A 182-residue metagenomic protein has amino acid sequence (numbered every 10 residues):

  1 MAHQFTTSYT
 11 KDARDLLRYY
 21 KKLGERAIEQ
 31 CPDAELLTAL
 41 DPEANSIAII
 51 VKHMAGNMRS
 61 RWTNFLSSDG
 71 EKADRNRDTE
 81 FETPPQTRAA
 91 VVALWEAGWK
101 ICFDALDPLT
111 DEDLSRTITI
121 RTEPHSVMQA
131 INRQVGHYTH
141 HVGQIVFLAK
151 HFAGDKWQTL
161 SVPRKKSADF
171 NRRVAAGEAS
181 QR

Functional and structural regions predicted by a protein language model:
M1-D15, E82-P84, A90: Short, charged, low-complexity loops and linkers
T10, R14-I28, D33-D78, I120-R182: Short, contiguous alpha-helical
E80-I118, S126-H140, Q144, R182: Acidic/histidine-rich alpha-helical segments that form the ligand environment of transition-metal centers
